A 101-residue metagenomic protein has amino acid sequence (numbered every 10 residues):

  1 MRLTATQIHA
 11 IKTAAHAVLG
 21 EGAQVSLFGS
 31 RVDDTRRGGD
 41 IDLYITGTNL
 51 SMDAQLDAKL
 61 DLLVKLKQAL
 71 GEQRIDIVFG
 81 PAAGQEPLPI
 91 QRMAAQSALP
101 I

Functional and structural regions predicted by a protein language model:
M1-S26, V32-G38, G47-I101: Catalytic core of pol beta-like nucleotidyltransferases
